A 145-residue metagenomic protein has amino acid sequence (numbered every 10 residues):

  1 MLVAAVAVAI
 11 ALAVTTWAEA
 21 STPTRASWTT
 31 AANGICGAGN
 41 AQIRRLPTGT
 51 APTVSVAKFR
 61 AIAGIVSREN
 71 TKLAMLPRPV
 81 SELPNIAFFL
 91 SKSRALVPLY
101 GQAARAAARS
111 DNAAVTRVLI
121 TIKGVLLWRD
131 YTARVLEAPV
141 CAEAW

Functional and structural regions predicted by a protein language model:
M1-V8: Sec-dependent N-terminal signal peptides
I10-S27: C-terminal region of N-terminal signal peptides and the immediate post-cleavage residues of exported proteins
T24-A107, A114-A144: Alpha-helical segments in soluble extracytoplasmic regions
